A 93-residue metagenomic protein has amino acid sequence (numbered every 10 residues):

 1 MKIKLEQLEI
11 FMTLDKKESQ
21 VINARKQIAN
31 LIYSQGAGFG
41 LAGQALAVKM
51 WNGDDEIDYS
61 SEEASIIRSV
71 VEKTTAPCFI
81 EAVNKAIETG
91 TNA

Functional and structural regions predicted by a protein language model:
M1-A93: Positively charged, low-complexity terminal tracts and the immediately adjacent first secondary-structure elements
